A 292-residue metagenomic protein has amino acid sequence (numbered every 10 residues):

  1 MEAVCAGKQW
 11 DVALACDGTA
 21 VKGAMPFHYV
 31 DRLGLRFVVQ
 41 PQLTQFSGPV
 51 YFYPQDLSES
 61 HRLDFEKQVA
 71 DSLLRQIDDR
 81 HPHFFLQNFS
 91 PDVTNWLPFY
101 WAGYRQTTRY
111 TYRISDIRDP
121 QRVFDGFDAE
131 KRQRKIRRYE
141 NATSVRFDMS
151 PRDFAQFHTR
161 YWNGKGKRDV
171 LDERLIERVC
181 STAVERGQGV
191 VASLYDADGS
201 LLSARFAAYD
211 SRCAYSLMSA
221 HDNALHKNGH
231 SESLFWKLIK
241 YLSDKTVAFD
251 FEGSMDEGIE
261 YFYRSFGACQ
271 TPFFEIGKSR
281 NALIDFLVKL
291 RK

Functional and structural regions predicted by a protein language model:
M1-G34, S90-K227: A conserved beta-strand-loop-helix scaffold within acyl/acetyltransferase catalytic domains
L14, S181, E185-V288: Aromatic (often tryptophan-rich) hydrophobic motifs at membrane interfaces
Y29-G48: Conserved acyl-donor/pantetheine-binding loop and adjacent beta-alpha core of acyl/acetyltransferases and related
R36-V39, D56-L63: Short gly/ser-rich anion-binding loops that grip negatively charged ligand groups
T44-S60, I117-R118, M218-K227: A short, internal acetyl-CoA/4′-phosphopantetheine-binding micro-motif in the GNAT/acyltransferase core
E59-L74, H226-K240: Conserved acetyl-CoA-binding loop-helix of GNAT-fold acetyltransferases
L73-R80, A183, L242: Hydrophobic, Leu/Ile/Phe/Ala-enriched alpha-helical segments that form helix-helix packing faces
D78-D79, L86-A142, K245, G253-K292: Terminal substrate-recognition subdomain of acyl/acetyltransferases
